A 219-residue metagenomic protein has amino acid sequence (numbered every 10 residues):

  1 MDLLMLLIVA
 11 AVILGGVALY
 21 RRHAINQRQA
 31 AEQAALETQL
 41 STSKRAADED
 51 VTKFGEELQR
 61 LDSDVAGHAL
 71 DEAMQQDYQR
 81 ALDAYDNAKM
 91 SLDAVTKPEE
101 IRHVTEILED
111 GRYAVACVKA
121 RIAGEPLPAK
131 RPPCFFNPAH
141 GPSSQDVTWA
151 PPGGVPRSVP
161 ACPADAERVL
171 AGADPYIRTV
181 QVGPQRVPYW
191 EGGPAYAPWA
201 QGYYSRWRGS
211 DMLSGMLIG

Functional and structural regions predicted by a protein language model:
M1-V9: Feature marks short, highly hydrophobic, charge-poor N-terminal signal-anchor/signal peptide-like helices that anchor
V9-G15: Core hydrophobic alpha-helical transmembrane segments of single-pass membrane proteins
V17-Q33, L40, C117-G219: Low-complexity, glycine/proline/serine-enriched intrinsically disordered segments
A30-Y78, P133, A139-A150: Amphipathic, heptad-repeat alpha-helical segments
R45-D48, T52, Q79-D86, R102-A116: Generic structural signal for well-ordered, non-transmembrane alpha-helical segments in soluble/cytosolic regions
D50-E57, L61, V95, E99-E109 (+1 more regions): Cytosolic/nucleoplasmic/matrix-facing N-terminal domains/tails of membrane-anchored or organelle-targeted proteins
L70-A94: N-terminal interaction modules that seed assembly of large macromolecular complexes
D86-R102, Y113-E125: Amphipathic alpha-helical coiled-coil segments
